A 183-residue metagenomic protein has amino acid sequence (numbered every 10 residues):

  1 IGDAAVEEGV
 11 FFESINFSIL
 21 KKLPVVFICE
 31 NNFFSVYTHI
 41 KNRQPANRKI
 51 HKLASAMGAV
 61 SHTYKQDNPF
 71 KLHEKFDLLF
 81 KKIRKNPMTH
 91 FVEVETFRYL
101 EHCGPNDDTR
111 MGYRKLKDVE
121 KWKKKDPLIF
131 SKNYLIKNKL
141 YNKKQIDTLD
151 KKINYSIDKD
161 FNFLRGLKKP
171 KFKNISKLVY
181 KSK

Functional and structural regions predicted by a protein language model:
I1-G166: Glycine-rich ThDP/TPP pyrophosphate-binding loop and its adjacent helix/strand module within ThDP-dependent enzymes
G166-K183: C-terminal intrinsically disordered, low-complexity extensions immediately downstream of enzyme catalytic cores
